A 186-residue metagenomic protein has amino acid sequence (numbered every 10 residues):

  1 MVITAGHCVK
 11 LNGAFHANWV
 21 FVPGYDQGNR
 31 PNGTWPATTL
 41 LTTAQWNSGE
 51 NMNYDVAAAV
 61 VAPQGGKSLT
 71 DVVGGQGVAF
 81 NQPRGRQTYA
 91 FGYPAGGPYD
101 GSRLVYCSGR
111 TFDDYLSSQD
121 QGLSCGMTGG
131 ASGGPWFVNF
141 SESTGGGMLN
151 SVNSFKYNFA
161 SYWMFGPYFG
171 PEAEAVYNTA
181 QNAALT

Functional and structural regions predicted by a protein language model:
M1-D26, G109-L116, S124: Catalytic histidine site
M1-I3, V20-V22, A57-V60, T88-A90 (+1 more regions): Structural recognition of the beta-strand scaffold that forms the well-ordered cores of secreted hydrolase catalytic
H7-K10, Y25-G28, P63-G66, P94-G96 (+2 more regions): Acidic glycine-/aspartate-rich tracts in secreted/extracellular proteins
N12-F15, G49-N53, F80-G85, Y115-L116 (+1 more regions): Extracellular/periplasmic catalytic domains that process cell-envelope and extracellular macromolecules
N18-K67: Conserved catalytic-core segment of clan PA serine endopeptidases
V60-G65, V72-G101: Short glycine/Trp-rich loop-beta-loop segment that forms part of the substrate-binding cleft
G126-V152: Catalytic nucleophile loop of clan PA
N150, K156-T186: C-terminal cap/linker of serine protease catalytic domains
